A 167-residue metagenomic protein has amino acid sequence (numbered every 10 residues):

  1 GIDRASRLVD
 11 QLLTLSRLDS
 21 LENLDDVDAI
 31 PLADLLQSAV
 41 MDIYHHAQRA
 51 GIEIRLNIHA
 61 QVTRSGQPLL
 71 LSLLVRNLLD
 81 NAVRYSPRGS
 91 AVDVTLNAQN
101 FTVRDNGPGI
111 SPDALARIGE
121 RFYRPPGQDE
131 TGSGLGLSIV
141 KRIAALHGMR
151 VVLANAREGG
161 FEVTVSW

Functional and structural regions predicted by a protein language model:
G1-A5: Short alpha-helical segment of the dimerization/phosphotransfer core of two-component systems
S20-D26, T63-G66: Conserved micro-motifs of the catalytic ATP-binding
D28-A29, Q48, E53-T63, E158: Conserved catalytic submotifs in the C-terminal HATPase_c
A82-V83: Short helix-loop "hinge" at the ATP-lid/N-box region of the Bergerat-fold HATPase_c
G89-N100: Short beta-strand/loop element within the Bergerat-fold HATPase_c
I110-F122: Short conserved segment of the HATPase_c
G148-M149: Conserved glycine-rich
